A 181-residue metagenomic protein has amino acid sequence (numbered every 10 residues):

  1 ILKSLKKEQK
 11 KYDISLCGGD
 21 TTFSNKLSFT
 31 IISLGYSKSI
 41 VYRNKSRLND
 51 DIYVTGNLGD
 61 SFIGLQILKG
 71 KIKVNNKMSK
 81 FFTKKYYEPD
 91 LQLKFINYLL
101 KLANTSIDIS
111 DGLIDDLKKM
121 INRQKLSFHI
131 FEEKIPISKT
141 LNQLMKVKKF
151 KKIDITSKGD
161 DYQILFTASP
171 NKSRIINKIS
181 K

Functional and structural regions predicted by a protein language model:
I1-K181: Helix-biased detector of long, well-ordered alpha-helical tracts
